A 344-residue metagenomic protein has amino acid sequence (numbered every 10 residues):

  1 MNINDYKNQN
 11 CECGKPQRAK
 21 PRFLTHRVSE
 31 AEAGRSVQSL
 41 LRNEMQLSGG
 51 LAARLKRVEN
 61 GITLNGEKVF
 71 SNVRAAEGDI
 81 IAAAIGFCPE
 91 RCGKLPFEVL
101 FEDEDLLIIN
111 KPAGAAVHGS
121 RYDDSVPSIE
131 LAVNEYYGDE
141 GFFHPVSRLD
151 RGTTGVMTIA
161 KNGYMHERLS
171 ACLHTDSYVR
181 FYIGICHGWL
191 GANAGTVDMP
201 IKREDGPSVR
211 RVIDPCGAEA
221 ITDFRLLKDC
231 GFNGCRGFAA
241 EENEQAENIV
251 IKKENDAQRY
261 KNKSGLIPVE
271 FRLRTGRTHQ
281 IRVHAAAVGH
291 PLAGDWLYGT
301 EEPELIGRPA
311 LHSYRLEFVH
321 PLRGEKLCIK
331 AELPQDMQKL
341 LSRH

Functional and structural regions predicted by a protein language model:
M1-R210, P215-I221, K228-N255, R259-Y260 (+1 more regions): RNA pseudouridine synthases
A52, V126-V133, G163, R203 (+3 more regions): Pseudouridine synthase
P145, D223, I267-V269: Conserved structural locus in ABC ATPase nucleotide-binding domains
Y182-C186, F224, F271, R315-L316: A structural signal for short, well-ordered beta-strand segments
R225, E332: Conserved histidine-centered catalytic loops in small-molecule metabolism enzymes
